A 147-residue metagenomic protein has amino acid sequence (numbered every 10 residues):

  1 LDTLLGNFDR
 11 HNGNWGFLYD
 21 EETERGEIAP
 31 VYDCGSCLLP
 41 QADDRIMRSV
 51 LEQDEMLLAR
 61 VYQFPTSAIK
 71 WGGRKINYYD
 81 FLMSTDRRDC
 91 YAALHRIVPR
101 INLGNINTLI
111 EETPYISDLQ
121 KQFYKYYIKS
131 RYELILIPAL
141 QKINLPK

Functional and structural regions predicted by a protein language model:
L1-F17: Internal, conserved structured core segments that host functional sites
L18-K147: C-terminal catalytic region of ATP-dependent kinase domains
